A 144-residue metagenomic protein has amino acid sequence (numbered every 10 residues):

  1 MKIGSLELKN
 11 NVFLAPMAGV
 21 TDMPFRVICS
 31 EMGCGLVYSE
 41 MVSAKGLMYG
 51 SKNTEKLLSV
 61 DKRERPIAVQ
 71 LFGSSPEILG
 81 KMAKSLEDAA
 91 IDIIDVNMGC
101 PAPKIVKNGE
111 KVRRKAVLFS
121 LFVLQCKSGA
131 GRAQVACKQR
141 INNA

Functional and structural regions predicted by a protein language model:
M1-K2, L6-N11: Extreme N-terminal starter segment of soluble prokaryotic enzymes
K2, M17-D92: Glycine-rich, positively charged N-terminal anion/phosphate-binding segment
N11-F13, L36, P66-Q70, I93-D95 (+2 more regions): Structural preference for beta-strand elements that scaffold enzyme active sites
M41-K52, M98-A116: Glycine-rich, proline-tolerant flexible connector loops at the mouths of alpha/beta enzymes
E55-Q70, K111-C137: Alpha-helix-loop-beta-strand connector modules within alpha/beta enzyme cores
E77, N142-A144: Canonical radical SAM enzyme core domain
S85-A89, N97, Q125-G129, A133: Mid-sequence acidic-hydrophobic segments that form the walls of catalytic/ligand-binding cavities or oligomerization
C100-P101, R140-N142: Short, glycine/charge-rich beta-strand/loop segments that flank catalytic centers and engage negatively charged groups
